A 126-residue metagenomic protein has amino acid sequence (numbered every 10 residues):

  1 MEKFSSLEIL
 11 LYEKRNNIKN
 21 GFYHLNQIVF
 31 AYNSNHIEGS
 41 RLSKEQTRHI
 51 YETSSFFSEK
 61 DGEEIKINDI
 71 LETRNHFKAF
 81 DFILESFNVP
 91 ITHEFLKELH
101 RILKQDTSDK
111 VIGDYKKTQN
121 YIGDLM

Functional and structural regions predicted by a protein language model:
M1-M126: FIC/Doc superfamily catalytic core
